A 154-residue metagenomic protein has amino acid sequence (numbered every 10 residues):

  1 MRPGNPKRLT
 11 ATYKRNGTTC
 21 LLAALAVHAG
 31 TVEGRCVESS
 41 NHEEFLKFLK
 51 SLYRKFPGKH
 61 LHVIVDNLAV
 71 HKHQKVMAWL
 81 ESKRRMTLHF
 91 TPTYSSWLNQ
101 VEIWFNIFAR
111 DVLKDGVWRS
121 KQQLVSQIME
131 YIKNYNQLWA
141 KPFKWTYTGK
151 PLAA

Functional and structural regions predicted by a protein language model:
M1-K50, P142, G149-L152: Extended, low-complexity cationic-aromatic segments
K7-K14, S82-Q100, V117-W118: RNase H-like polynucleotidyl transferase catalytic core
C36-S39, K50, R54, H60-H62 (+1 more regions): Hydrophobic protein-protein interaction segments
S40-N41, V65-Q74, T93-L98: Acidic, metal-coordinating catalytic cores used for nucleic-acid/nucleotide bond scission and strand-transfer chemistry
H62-N67, H89-P92, T146-Y147: Short beta-strand segments
H73-K83: Short, aromatic/basic amphipathic alpha-helical patches
E102-A154: C-terminal anion-handling pockets and recognition modules
